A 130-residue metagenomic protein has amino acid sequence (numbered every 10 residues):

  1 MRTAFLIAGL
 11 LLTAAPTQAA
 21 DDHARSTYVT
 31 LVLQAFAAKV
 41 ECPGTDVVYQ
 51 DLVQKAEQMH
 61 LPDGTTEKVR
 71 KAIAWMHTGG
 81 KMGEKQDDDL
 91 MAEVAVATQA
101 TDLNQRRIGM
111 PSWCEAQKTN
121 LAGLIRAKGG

Functional and structural regions predicted by a protein language model:
M1-A4: Positively charged n-region of N-terminal signal peptides that target proteins for export
L6-L11: Hydrophobic helical h-region of N-terminal Sec-dependent signal peptides in bacterial secretory/periplasmic proteins
L12, V47, G83-Q86: Polar low-complexity intrinsically disordered regions enriched in Ser/Thr and small residues
A14-P16: N-terminal signal peptide c-region/cleavage motif recognized by signal peptidases
A19-D51: Immediate post-signal-peptide N-terminus of mature secreted/exported proteins
V53-G130: Compact alpha-helical subdomains of small soluble proteins
